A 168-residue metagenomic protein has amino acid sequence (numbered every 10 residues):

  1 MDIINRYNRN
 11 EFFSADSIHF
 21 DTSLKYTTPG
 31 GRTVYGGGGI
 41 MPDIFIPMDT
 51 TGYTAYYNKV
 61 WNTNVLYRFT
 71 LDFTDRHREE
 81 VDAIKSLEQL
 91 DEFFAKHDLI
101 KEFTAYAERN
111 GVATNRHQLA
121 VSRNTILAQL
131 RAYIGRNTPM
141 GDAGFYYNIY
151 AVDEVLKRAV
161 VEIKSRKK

Functional and structural regions predicted by a protein language model:
M1-K168: Conserved functional hotspot residues or short segments at active or partner-binding sites across diverse domains
